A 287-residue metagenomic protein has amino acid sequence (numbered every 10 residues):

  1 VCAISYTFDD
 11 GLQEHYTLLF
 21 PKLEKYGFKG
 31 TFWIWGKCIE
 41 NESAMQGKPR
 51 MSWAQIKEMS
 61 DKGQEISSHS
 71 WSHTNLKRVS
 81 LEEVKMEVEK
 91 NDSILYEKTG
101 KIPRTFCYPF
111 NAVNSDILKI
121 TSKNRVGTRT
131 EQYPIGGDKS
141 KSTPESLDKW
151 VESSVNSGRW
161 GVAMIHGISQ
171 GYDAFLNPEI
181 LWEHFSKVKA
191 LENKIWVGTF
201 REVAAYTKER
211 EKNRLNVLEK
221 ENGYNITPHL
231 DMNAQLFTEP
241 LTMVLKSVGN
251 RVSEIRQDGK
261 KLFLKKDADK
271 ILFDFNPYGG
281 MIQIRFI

Functional and structural regions predicted by a protein language model:
V1, K25, G30, I34-G36 (+5 more regions): C-terminal domain-boundary segment and adjacent tail
I4, E14, E24-D138, G158-Q170: Metal-dependent polysaccharide deacetylase catalytic core of the NodB/CE4 family, i.e., the active-site-bearing domain
L12, S142-K149: A Trp-anchored, charged/polar loop motif used as the substrate-binding/catalytic surface of acyl/ester-handling
Y16-T17, L81, L118, P144 (+1 more regions): Conserved strand-to-helix beginnings and helix N-cap segments that scaffold or border functional pockets
T17-F20, W53-K57, L118, V151 (+1 more regions): Short amphipathic alpha-helical segments and helix-helix/interface helices
S154-V155: Extracytoplasmic cysteine-anchoring/structural motifs
K266-I287: C-terminal beta-strand-rich structural cap/linker in extracellular carbohydrate-active enzymes
